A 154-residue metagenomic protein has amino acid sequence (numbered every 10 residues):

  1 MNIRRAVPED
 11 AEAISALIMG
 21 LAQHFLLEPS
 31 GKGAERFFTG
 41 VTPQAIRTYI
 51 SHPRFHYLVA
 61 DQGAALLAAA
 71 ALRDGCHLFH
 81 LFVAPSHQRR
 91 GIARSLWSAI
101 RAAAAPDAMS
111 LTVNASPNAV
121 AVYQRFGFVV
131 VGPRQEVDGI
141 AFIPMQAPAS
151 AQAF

Functional and structural regions predicted by a protein language model:
N2-A16: A short beta-loop-alpha structural element at the N-terminal edge of CoA-dependent acyl/N-acetyltransferase catalytic
M19-A45: Conserved GNAT-fold acetyl-CoA-binding loop/helix
P43-L58, H77: A short helix-loop-beta-strand connector motif used in the catalytic cores of GNAT acetyltransferases and, in some
R54-A68, R73: Conserved beta-hairpin
L81-Q88: A short, internal acetyl-CoA/4′-phosphopantetheine-binding micro-motif in the GNAT/acyltransferase core
R89-A102: Conserved acetyl-CoA-binding loop-helix of GNAT-fold acetyltransferases
R94, P117-P133, V137-F142: Conserved active-site alpha-helix within GNAT-family acetyltransferase domains
A104-N118: Conserved GNAT acetyl-CoA-binding A-motif
